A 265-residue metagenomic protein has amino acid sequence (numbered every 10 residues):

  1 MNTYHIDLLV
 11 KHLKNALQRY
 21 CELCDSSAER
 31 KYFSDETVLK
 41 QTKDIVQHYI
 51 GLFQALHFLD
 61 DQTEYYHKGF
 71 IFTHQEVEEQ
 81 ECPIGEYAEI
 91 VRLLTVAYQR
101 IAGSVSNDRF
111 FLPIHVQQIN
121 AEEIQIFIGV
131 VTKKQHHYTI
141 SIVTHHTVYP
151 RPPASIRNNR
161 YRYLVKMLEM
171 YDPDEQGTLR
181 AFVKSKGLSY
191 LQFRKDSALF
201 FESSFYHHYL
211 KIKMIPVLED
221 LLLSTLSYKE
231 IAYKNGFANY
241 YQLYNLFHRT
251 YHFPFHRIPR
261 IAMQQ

Functional and structural regions predicted by a protein language model:
M1-E122: N-terminal regulatory/effector-sensing and dimerization cores that precede helix-turn-helix DNA-binding domains
N2-S34, H137-S141, P153-I156, N245-Q265: …primarily DNA-binding HTH/wHTH and HhH modules…
R100-S155, N159, L188, Q192-R194: An amphipathic alpha-helical interaction segment
T147-T178, S197, F201, L218-S227 (+1 more regions): Basic, amphipathic alpha-helical hairpins
N158, R162, H208-I215, Y240: Short alpha-helical elements of helix-turn-helix
V165-L168, L191, K211-I212: A conserved cytosolic signaling coiled-coil/coupling helix that links sensory/transmembrane modules
R180-H208, K234-R257: Basic/polar phosphate-binding segments, predominantly the helix-turn-helix DNA-binding elements of transcriptional
L199-N235, R260-Q265: Terminal helix-turn-helix DNA-binding modules in bacterial transcription factors
